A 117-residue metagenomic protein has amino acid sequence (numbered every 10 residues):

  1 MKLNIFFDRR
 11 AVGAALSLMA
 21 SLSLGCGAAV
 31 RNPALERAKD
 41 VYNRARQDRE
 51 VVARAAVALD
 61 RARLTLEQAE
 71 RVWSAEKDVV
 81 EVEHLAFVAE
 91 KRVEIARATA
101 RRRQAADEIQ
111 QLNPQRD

Functional and structural regions predicted by a protein language model:
K2-A14: Bacterial N-terminal signal peptides that target proteins for export
L16-L18: Classic N-terminal secretory signal peptides
L22-G25: C-terminal motif of bacterial Sec signal peptides marking the signal peptidase cleavage site
G27-R71, R116: Amphipathic, heptad-repeat alpha-helical segments
A56-R63, V80-V88: Short, charged, amphipathic alpha-helical segments
Q68-E81, R92-A100: Amphipathic alpha-helical coiled-coil segments
I95-D117: Pro/Ala/Gly-rich low-complexity, hydrophilic intrinsically disordered segments
